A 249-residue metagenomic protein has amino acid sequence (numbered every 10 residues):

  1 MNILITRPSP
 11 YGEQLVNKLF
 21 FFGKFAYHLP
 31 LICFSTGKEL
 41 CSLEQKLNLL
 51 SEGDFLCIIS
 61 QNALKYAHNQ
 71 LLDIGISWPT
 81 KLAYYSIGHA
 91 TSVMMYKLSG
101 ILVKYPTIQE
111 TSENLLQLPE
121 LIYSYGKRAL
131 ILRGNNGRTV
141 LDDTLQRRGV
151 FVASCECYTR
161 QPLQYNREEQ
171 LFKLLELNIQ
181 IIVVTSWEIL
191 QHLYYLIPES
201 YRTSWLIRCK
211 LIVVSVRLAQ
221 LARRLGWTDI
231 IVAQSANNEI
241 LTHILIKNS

Functional and structural regions predicted by a protein language model:
M1-S249: Conserved beta-alpha
